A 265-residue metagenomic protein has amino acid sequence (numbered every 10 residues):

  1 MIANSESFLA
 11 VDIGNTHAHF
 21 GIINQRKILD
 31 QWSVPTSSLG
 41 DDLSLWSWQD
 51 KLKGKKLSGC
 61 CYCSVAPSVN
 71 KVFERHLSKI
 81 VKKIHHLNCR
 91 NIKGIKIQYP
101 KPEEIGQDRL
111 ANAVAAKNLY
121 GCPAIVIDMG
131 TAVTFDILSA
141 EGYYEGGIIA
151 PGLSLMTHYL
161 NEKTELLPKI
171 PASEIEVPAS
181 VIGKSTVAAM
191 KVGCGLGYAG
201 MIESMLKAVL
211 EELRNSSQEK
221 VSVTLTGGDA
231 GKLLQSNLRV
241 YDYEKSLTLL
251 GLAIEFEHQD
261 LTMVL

Functional and structural regions predicted by a protein language model:
M1-K93, L265: N-terminal glycine/serine-rich phosphate-binding loop of ATP-dependent small-molecule kinases, especially carbohydrate
M1-L29, A116, C122-Y144, L160 (+1 more regions): Gly/Thr-rich phosphate-binding beta-strand-loop-beta motif of the actin/hexokinase/Hsp70
W32, E176-E219, V240-D242: Adenine-nucleotide phosphate-binding core of ATP-dependent small-molecule kinases
W32-V34, I148, A253: Short hydrophobic alpha-helix segments
D50-I105, E141-L153, K184-G195, A199 (+2 more regions): Short beta-strand-loop/turn "lid" adjacent to the catalytic site in phosphate-handling enzymes
K83-H85, N91-T164, G195-L210: Phosphate-binding/catalytic loop of phosphoryl-transfer enzymes
E103-V114, P168-S173, P178, L261-L265: A polyampholytic, Gly/Pro-enriched intrinsically disordered region
E165, Q235, Y241-L265: Glycine-rich phosphate-binding/hydrolytic loop that grips phosphoryl groups
